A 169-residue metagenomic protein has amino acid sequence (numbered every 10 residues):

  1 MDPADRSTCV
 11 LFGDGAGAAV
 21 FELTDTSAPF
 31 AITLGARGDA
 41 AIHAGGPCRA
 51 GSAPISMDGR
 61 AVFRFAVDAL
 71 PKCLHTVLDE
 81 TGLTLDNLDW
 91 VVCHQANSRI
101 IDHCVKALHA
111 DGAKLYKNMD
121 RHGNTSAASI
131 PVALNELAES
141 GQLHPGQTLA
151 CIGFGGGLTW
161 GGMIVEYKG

Functional and structural regions predicted by a protein language model:
M1-D2, F21, I101, W160: Active-site-proximal flexible loops/turns
P3-D68, K72-H75, F154, E166-G169: Condensing-enzyme catalytic core mediating Claisen C-C bond formation in acyl metabolism
D5, G35, I55-S56, T76-T81 (+3 more regions): Preference for short coil/turn "hinge" residues that link or interrupt alpha-helices
T26, L83, A110-D111: Short, well-ordered coil loops that connect the C-terminus of an alpha-helix to the N-terminus of a beta-strand
D58-R60, L85-N87, N118-M119: A short, structure-level motif marking secondary-structure boundaries and short turns
V67, D89-G169: Claisen-condensing/thiolase-fold acyl-transfer catalytic domains that form or cleave C-C bonds in fatty acid
K72-D89, L137-Q142: Phosphate/pyrophosphate-binding loops at sites that engage ATP/ADP/AMP, CoA/4′-phosphopantetheine, polyphosphate
